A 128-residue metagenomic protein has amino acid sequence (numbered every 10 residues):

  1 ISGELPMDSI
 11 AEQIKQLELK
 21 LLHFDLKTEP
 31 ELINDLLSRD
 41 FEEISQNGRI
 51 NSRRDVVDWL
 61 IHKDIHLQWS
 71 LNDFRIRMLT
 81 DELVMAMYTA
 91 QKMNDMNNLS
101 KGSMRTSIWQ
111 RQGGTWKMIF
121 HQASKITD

Functional and structural regions predicted by a protein language model:
I1-P6: Short, Lys/Arg-enriched N-terminal segments with co-localized hydrophobic residues within the first ~10-30 amino acids
D8-D35, D40-D128: A beta-strand edge to alpha-helix "cap/lid" segment located at domain peripheries
